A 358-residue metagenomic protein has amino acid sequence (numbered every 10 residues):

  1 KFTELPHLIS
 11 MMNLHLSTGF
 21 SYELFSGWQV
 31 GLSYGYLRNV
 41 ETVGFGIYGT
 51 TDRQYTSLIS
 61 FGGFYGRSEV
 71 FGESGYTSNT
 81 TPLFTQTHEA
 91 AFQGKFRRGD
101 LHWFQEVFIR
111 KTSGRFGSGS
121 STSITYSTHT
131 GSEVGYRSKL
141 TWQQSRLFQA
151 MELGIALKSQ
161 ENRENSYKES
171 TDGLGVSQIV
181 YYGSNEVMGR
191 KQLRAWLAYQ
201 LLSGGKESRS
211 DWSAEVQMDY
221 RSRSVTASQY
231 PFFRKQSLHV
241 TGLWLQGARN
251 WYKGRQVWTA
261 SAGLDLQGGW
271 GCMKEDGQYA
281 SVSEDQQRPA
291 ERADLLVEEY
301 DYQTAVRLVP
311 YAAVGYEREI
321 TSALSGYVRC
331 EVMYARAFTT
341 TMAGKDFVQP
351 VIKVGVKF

Functional and structural regions predicted by a protein language model:
K1, L32-R38, Q105-K111, M151-E161 (+7 more regions): Transmembrane beta-barrel strands of outer-membrane/channel proteins
F2-L8, V43-G49, R115-I124, N162-D172 (+3 more regions): Outer-membrane beta-barrel translocator domains and adjoining extracellular loop/strand segments of Gram-negative
E4-H7, T77-L83, S123-H129, Y182-M188 (+3 more regions): Outer-membrane beta-barrel domain signature
S10-L14, F84-A90, T130-V134, G189-A195 (+4 more regions): Residues that define the transmembrane beta-barrel architecture of outer-membrane proteins
E23-G27, R97-G99, Q143-L147, L202-E207 (+2 more regions): Outer-membrane beta-barrel channels and translocator barrels
L24-S26, D346-F358: Outer-membrane beta-barrel "beta-signal"
T51-F71, T171-Y182, R234-Q236, Y279-L296: Surface-exposed loop/turn segments flanking beta-strands in extracellular/periplasmic regions
G63-R209: Long, internal scaffold/assembly segments composed of regular secondary structure
